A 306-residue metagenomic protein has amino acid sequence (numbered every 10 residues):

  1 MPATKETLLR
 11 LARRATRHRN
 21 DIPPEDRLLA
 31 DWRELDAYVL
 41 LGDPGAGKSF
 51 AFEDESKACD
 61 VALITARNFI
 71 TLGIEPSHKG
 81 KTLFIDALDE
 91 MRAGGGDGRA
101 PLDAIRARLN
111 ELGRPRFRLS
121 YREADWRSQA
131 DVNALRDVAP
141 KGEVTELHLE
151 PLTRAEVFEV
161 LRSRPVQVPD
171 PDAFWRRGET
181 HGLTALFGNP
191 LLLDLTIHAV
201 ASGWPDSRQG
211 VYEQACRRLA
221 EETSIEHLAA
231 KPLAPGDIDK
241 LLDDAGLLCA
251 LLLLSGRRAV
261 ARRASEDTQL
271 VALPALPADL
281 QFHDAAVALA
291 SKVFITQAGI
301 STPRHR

Functional and structural regions predicted by a protein language model:
M1-A30: N-terminal pre-Walker A segment at the start of P-loop NTPase domains
D31-W32, I74-S77, R108-R114, A139-K141: Conserved catalytic network of the ASCE P-loop NTPase/AAA+ motor domain
L35-F50: Walker A/P-loop nucleotide-binding motif
E55-A58, R127, P140-K141, T145-R306: Extended hydrophobic
D60-L83: AAA+/P-loop NTPase substrate/partner-engagement loops
S77-R99: Conserved P-loop NTPase "ATPase switch" module shared by AAA+ and STAND
G96-I105, V132-D137: Substrate-gripping "pore-loop 1 plus following alpha2 helix"
L109-N133: Sensor-1/coupling segment of RecA-like P-loop NTPase cores
